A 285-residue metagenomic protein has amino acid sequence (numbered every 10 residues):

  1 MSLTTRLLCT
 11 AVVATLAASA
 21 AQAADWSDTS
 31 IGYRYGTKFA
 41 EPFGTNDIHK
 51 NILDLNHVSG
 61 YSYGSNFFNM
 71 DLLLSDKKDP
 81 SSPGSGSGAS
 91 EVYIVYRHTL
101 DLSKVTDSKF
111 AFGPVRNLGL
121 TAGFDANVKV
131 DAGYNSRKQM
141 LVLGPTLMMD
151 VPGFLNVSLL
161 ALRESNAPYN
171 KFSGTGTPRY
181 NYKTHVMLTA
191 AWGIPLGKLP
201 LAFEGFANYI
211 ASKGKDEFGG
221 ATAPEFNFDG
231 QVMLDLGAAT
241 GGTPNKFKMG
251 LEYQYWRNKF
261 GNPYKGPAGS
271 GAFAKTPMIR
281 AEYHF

Functional and structural regions predicted by a protein language model:
M1-W26: Cleavable N-terminal export/targeting peptides
Q22-D28, V58, Y63-F68, L102-G119 (+3 more regions): Short loop/turn motifs that connect adjacent beta-strands in outer-membrane beta-barrel proteins
A23-L73: Short glycine/proline- and aromatic-enriched beta-strand/turn motifs that initiate or cap beta-hairpins
Y35-F39, L72-D76, A122-V130, A161-A167 (+3 more regions): Transmembrane beta-strands of outer-membrane beta-barrel pores
T45-H49, P83-V92, A132-K138, G176-T184 (+2 more regions): Replace "Gram-negative outer membrane beta-barrel proteins" with "bacterial and organellar outer membrane beta-barrel
S81-L141: Hydrophobic/aromatic-rich structural module bridging two neighboring secondary-structure elements via a short loop
Y134-L234, Y283: Detector for outer-membrane/organellar transmembrane beta-barrel domains, recognizing the amphipathic beta-strand
A272-F285: Outer-membrane beta-barrel "beta-signal"
